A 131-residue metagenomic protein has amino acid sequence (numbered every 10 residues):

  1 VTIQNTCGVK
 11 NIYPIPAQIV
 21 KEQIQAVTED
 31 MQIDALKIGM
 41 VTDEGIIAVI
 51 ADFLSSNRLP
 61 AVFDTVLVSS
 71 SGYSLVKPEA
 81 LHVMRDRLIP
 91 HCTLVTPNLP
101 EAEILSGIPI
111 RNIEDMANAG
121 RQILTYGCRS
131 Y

Functional and structural regions predicted by a protein language model:
V1-S70: Conserved N-terminal subdomain of the carbohydrate kinase-like
G8-P14, Y73-P78, G107-R111: Short glycine-enriched, charge-decorated loop/helix-capping segments at active-site entrances that position
D34-A35, P60-A61, S74, T93-L94 (+1 more regions): Structural motif
V66, G72-S74, P100-E103: Glycine/proline-rich, positively charged, aromatic-decorated active-site loop/lid region on the catalytic face
P78-Y131: Conserved phosphate/ATP/ADP-binding segment of small-molecule kinases
